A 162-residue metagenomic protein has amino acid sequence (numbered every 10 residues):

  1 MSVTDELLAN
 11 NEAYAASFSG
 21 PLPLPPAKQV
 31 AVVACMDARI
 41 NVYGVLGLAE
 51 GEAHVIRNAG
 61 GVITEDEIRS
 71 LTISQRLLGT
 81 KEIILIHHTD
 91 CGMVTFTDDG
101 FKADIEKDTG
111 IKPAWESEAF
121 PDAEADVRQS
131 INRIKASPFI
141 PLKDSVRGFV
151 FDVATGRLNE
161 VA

Functional and structural regions predicted by a protein language model:
M1-A27, G60-D66, I73-L78, M93-A162: Divalent-metal-activated hydrolytic enzyme cores
N11, V32, I56, L85 (+1 more regions): Divalent metal-coordination and catalytic microenvironments
A13-F18, L22-L48: N-terminal short beta-loop-beta anion/metal-coordinating cradle
V33-C35, I86, F149: Short hydrophobic segments within beta-strands
M36-R39, T89-M93: Gly/Ser/Thr-rich loops at beta-strand to alpha-helix junctions that form or flank small-molecule/cofactor-binding
I40, E65-I68: Short glycine/serine/threonine-rich phosphate/pyrophosphate-binding segments that cradle anionic phosphate groups
G47-V55: Short helix-loop-beta junction
L78-C91: Ordered, amphipathic secondary-structure segments that act as subunit-interaction surfaces in large macromolecular
